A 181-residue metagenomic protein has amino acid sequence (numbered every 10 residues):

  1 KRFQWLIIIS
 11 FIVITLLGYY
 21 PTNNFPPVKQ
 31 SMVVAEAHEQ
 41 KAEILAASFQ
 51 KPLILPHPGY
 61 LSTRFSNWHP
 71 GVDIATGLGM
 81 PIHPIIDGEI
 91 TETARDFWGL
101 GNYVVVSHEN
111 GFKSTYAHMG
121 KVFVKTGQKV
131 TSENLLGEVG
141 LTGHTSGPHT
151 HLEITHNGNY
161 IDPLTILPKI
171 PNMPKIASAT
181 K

Functional and structural regions predicted by a protein language model:
R2, F11-G101, S132: Surface-exposed, glycine-biased beta-strand/turn segments
R2-F11, E153-K181: Acidic, glycine-rich catalytic/binding loops that coordinate metals and/or anionic ligands
S66-N67, G77-G79, D87, R95-D96 (+4 more regions): Solvent-exposed coil/turn segments that connect beta secondary-structure elements in extracytoplasmic/periplasmic
I74, N102-V106, V130-T145: Short hydrophobic beta/alpha edge segments that flank linear recognition/processing sites
L78-P81, G120, T126: Short, conserved secondary-structure segments in the cores of folded domains
I85-F123: Zn2+-dependent peptidoglycan hydrolase active-site motif and core
V122-V130, N134, G158: Acidic, glycine-anchored pre-beta loop/turn
G147-T150: A beta-hairpin/wing motif
